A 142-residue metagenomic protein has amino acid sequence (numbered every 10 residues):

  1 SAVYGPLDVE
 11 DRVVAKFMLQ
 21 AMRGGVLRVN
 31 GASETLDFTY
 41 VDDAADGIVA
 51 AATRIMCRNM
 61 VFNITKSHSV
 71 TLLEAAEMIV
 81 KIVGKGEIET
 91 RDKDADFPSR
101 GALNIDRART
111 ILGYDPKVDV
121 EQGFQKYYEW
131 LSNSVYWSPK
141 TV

Functional and structural regions predicted by a protein language model:
S1-R12: Flexible, glycine-rich beta-alpha linker
R12-V13, L103: Short, conserved clusters of charged catalytic residues that mark active-site and nucleotide-handling motifs
V13-V14, A44: Amphipathic coiled-coil/heptad-repeat helices and related helical stalk/stem segments that mediate oligomerization
F17: Anionic-ligand binding region
A21-V142: C-terminal substrate-binding subdomain of Rossmann-fold SDR/epimerase-dehydratase oxidoreductases
